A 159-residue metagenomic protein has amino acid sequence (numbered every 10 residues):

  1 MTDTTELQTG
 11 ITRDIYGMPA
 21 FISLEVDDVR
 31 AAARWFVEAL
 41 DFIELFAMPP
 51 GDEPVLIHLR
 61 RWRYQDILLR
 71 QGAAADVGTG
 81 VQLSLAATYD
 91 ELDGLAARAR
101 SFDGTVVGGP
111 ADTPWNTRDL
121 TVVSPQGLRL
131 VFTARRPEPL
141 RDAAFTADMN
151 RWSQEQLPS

Functional and structural regions predicted by a protein language model:
M1-A33, Q82-L85, A134-S159: N-terminal beta-strand motif that seeds the catalytic metal site of vicinal oxygen chelate
D14-G17, S23-D66: Core segments of cupin and vicinal oxygen chelate
V26-A31, R61, L83-R129: Vicinal oxygen chelate
G51-V55, V77, T113-R118: Short acidic/glycine-enriched loop/turn segments that link adjacent beta-strands
I67-R70, V131: Conserved beta-strand in the GNAT
R70-Y89: Helix-adjacent hinge/juxtasegments
A75, P114-W115, R135-P139: A short acidic/small-residue loop/turn micro-motif
